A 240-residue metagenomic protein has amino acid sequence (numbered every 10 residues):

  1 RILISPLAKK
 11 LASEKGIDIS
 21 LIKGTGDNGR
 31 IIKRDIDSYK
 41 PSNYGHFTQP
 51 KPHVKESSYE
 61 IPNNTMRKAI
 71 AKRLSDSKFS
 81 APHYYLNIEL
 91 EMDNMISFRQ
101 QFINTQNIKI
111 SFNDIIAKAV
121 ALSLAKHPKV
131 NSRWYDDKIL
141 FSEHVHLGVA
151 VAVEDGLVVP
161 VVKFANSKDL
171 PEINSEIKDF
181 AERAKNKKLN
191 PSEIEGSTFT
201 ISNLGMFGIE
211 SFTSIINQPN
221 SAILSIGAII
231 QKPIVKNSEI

Functional and structural regions predicted by a protein language model:
R1, I19-R30: Short acidic, glycine/serine/threonine-rich helix-capping segments at coil-helix boundaries
L7, L11, K15-D18, R30 (+2 more regions): C-terminal catalytic/motor cores of large multi-domain enzyme assemblies
